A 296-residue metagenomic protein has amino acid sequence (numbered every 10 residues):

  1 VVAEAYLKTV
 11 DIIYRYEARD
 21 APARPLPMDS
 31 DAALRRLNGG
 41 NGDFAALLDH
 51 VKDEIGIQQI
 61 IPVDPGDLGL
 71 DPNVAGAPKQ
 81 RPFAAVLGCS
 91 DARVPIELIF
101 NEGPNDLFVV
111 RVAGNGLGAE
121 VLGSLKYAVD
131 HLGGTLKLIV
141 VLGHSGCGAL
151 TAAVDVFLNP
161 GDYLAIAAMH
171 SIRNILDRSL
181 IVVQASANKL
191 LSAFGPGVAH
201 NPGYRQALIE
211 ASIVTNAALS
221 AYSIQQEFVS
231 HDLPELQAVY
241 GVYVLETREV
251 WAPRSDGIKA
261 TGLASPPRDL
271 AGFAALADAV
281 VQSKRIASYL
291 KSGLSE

Functional and structural regions predicted by a protein language model:
V2-K79, P104-N105, G114-G123, V129-L136 (+1 more regions): Divalent-metal-activated hydrolytic enzyme cores
R81-F83: Glycine/small-residue-rich phosphate/adenosyl-binding loop
L87-R93, A113-G116, H144-C147: Short glycine-enriched loops at secondary-structure junctions
S90-R111: Catalytic core of membrane glycerolipid acyltransferases/transacylases, capturing the structured, soluble-facing
I99, G143-H144: A glycine-rich, aromatic-flanked flexible loop/lid motif
K137-V141: Well-ordered alpha/beta subsegment
